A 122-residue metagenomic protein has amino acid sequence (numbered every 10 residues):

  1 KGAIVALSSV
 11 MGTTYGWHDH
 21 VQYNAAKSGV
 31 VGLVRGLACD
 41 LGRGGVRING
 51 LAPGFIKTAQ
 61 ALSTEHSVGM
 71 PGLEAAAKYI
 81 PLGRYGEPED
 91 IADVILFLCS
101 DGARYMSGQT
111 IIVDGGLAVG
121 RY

Functional and structural regions predicted by a protein language model:
V5, I48-L51, A61, G108 (+1 more regions): Hydrophobic structural elements of the Rossmann-like NAD(P)H-binding subdomain that define the short-chain
S9: Residue(s) in the substrate-gating loop at a strand-loop-helix junction that position the organic substrate next
T13, C39-R43, R104: Alpha-helical segment proximal to the catalytic Tyr-Lys
D19, R43, F55-I80, G120-Y122: A glycine/serine/threonine-rich, flexible loop-to-helix segment that serves as the NAD(P) cofactor-binding "lid"
A26, V34: Active-site helix of classical SDR
L41-R43, I56, G86, C99: A short hydrophobic alpha-helix cap/turn motif
I80-I91, G102: A conserved structural motif in NAD(P)-dependent oxidoreductases
I95-L96, S107-Y122: Short C-terminal tail/terminal secondary-structure segment of NAD(P)H-dependent dehydrogenase/reductase domains
